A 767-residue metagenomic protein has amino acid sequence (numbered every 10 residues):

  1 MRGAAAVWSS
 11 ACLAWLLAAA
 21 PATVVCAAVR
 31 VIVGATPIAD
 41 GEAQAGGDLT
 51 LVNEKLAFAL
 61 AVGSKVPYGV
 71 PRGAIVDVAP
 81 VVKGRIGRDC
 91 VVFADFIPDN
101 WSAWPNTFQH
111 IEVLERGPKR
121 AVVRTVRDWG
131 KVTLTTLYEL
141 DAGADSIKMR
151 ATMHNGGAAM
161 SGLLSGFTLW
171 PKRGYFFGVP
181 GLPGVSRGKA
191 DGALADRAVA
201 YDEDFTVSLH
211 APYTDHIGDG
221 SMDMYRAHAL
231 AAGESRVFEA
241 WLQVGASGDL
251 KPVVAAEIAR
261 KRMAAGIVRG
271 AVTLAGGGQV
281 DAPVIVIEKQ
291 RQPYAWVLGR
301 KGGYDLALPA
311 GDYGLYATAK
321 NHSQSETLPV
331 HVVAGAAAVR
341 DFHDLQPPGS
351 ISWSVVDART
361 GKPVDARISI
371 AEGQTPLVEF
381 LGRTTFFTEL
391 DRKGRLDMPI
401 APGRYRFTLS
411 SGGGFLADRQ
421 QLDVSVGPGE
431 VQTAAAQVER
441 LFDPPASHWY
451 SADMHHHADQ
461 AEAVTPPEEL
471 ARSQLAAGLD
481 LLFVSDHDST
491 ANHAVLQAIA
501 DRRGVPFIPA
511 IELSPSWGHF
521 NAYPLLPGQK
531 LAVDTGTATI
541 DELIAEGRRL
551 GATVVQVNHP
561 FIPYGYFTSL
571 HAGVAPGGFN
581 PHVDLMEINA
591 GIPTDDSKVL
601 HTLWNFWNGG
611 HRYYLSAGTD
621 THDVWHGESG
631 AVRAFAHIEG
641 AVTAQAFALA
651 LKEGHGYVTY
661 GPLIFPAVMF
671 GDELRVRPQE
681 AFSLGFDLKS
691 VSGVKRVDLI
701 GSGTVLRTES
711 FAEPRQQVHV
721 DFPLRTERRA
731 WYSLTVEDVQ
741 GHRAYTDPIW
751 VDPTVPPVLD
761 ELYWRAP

Functional and structural regions predicted by a protein language model:
R30-A39, A43-V52, G63-K65, V81-R85 (+3 more regions): Beta-strand-rich recognition/accessory modules
A43, V92-I147, G156, D219-S221: Extended, loop-rich substrate-binding clefts of extracytoplasmic carbohydrate-active enzymes
L51, F58, T136-Y138, I147-N155 (+1 more regions): Short, well-ordered beta-strand segments enriched in hydrophobic/aromatic residues
G143-P183: Acidic (Asp/Glu-rich), glycine- and aromatic
Y213, A310-N321, I368, P402-G413: A short, solvent-exposed beta-strand micro-motif common in secreted/extracellular proteins
V244-I267, A275-G277, A336-S350, V356-R359: Beta-strand-rich domain onsets/edges
V332-G335, V339-L390, L396-M398, S410 (+4 more regions): Charged catalytic cores and adjacent phosphate/nucleic-acid-binding surfaces used for phosphate/nucleic-acid chemistry
L441-T568, A572, N589-V599, G618-W625 (+1 more regions): A metal-dependent hydrolase metal-coordination microenvironment
